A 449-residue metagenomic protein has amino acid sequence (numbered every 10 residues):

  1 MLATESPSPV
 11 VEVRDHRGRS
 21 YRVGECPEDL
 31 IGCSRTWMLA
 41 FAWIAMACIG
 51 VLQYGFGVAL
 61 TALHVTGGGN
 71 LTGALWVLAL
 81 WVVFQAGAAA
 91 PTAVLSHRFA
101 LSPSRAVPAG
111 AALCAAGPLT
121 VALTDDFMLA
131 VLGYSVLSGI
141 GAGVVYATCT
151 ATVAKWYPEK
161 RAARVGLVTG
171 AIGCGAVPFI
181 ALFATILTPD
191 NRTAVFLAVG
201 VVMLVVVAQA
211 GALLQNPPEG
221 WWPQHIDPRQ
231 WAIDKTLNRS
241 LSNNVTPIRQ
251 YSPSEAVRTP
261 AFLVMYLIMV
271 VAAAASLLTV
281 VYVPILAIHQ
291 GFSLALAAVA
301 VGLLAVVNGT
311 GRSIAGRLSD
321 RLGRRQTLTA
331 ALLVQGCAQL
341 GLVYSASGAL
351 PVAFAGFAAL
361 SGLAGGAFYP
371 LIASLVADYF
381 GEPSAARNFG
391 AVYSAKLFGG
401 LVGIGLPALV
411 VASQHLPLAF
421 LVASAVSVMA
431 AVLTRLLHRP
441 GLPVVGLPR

Functional and structural regions predicted by a protein language model:
F56-L63, S254-S313: Extracytoplasmic gate region of multi-pass secondary transporters
A88-L101, R312-G323, V411: Helix-to-loop junctions at the C-terminal end of transmembrane segments in multipass secondary transporters
G117, L129-V144, V270, A353-A367: Hydrophobic core of transmembrane alpha-helices in multi-pass small-molecule transporters, especially MFS/SLC-type
G143-Y157, R164, A367-F380: Intracellular juxtamembrane helix-capping segments at the cytosolic ends of symmetry-related transmembrane helices
I172-H225: Helix-loop-helix hairpin linking two adjacent transmembrane segments in secondary transporters
A176, Y379-Q414: A late C-terminal transmembrane helix in Major Facilitator Superfamily
T185-V201, L409-V426: A membrane-interface helix-boundary motif in multi-pass transporters
Q290, L296, G302-N308, R312-I314 (+1 more regions): C-terminal transmembrane helical hairpin of 12-TM major facilitator-type secondary transporters
